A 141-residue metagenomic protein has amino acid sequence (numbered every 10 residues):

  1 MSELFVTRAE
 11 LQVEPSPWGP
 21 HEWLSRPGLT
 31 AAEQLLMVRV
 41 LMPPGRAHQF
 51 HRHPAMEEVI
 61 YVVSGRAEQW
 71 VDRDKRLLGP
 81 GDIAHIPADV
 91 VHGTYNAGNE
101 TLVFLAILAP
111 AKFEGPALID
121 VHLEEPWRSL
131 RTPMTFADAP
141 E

Functional and structural regions predicted by a protein language model:
M1-L35, Q49, P116-E141: A short, N-terminal "cap"/entry segment at the start of jelly-roll beta-barrel domains of the cupin/DSBH fold
L29-E33, M42-R46, R66-A67, P110-E114: Short, charged/polar surface micro-motifs in flexible loops or helix N-caps
M37-V40, H85, N99-G115: A short hydrophobic beta-strand segment most commonly corresponding to one strand of the jelly-roll/cupin
V38-V40, G81-D82, H92-T94: Hydrophobic/aromatic beta-strand elements that line small-molecule binding cavities or substrate pockets in beta-rich
R39-P43, R52-V71, I107-A109: Short, conserved beta-strand element in jelly-roll/cupin
Q49-H51, Q69-W70, I86, H92-G98: Short beta-strand His + acidic residue motifs that chelate non-heme Fe in jelly-roll/DSBH and cupin folds
R73-A88: Short acidic-glycine-tyrosine-enriched beta hairpin
